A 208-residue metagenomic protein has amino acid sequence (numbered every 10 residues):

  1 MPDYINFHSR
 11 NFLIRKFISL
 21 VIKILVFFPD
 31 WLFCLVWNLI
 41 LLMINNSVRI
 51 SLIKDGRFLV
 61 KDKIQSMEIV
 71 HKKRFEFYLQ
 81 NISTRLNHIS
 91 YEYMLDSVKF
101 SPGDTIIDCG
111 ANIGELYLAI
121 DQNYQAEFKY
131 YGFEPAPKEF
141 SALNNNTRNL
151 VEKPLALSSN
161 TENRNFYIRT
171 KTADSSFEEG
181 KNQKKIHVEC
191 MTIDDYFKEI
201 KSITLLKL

Functional and structural regions predicted by a protein language model:
M1-F133, K138-N145, K198: S-adenosyl-L-methionine
Q65-L95, K153-K201: Glycine-rich adenosyl-binding loop in Rossmann-like folds that engage adenosine-containing cofactors
A111, L157-S158, L208: Short, surface-exposed acidic/glycine-rich loop or hinge patches that mediate macromolecular interfaces
S202-K207: Short SAM/SAH-binding signature in class I
